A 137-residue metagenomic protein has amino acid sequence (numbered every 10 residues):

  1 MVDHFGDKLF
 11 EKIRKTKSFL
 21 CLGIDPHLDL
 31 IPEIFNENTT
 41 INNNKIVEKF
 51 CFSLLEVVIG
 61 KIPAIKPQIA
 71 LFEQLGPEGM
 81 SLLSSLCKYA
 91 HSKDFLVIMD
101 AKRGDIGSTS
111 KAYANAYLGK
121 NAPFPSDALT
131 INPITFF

Functional and structural regions predicted by a protein language model:
V2-F137: Active-site loop-to-helix "anion-binding N-cap" substructures in soluble metabolic enzymes
